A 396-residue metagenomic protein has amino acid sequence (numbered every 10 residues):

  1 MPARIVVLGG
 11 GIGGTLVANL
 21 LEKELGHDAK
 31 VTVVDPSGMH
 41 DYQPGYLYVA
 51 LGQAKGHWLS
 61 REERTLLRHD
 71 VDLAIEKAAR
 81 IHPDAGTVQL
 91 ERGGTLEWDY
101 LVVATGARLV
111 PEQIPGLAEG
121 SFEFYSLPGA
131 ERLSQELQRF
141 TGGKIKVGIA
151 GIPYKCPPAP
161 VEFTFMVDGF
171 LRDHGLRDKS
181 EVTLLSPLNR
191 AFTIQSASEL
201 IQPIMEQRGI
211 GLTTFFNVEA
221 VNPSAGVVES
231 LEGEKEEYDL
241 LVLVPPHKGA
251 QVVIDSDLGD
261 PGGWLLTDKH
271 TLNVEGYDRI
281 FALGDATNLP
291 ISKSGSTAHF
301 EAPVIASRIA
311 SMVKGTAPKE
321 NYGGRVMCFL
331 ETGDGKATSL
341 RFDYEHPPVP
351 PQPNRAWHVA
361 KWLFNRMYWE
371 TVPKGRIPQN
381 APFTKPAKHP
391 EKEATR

Functional and structural regions predicted by a protein language model:
M1-R4, V71-E162, M166-G175, V242: FAD-binding core/adjacent interface of flavoenzyme oxidoreductases
P2-D72, G151-Q195, E391-R396: Beta1-alpha1 glycine-rich phosphate/pyrophosphate-binding loop at the start of Rossmann-like nucleotide-binding domains
K30-T32, V71-V88, L96, R172-W264: A Rossmann-like FAD-binding core segment of flavoenzymes
I75, T141, L176-V182, K314-G324: A short alpha-helix-loop-beta-strand transition element characteristic of N-terminal alpha/beta dinucleotide-binding
L117-T141, E229, K235-P303, S307: FAD-site-proximal beta/loop scaffold in flavoenzymes
G169, A298-G324: Internal hydrophobic alpha-helix adjacent to the cofactor/substrate pocket in enzyme cavities
S224, N321-T338: Flavin (FAD/FMN) cofactor-binding core of flavoprotein oxidoreductases
S339-R396: C-terminal auxiliary extensions adjacent to catalytic cores
